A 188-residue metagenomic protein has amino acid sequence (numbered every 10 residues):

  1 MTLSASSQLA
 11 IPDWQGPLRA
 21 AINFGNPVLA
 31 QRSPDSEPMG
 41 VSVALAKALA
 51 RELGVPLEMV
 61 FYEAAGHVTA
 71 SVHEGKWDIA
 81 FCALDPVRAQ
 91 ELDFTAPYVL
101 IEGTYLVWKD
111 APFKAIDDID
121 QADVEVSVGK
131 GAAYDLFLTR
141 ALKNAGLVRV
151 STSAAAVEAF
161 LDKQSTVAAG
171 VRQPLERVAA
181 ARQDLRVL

Functional and structural regions predicted by a protein language model:
T2-A83, R88-Q90, R149: Extracytoplasmic small-molecule ligand-binding "clamshell" domains of the periplasmic binding protein/Venus flytrap
P17-F24, M39, D117-Y134, A145-L147: Short loop->beta-strand "edge-of-pocket" segments that line small-molecule binding or catalytic clefts across diverse
F24, L84-D85, K109, K130-G131 (+1 more regions): Short secondary-structure boundary segments
L49, S71-H73, I119, A159-K163: Hydrophobic residues within well-ordered alpha-helices
G66, A83-E91, F137, L161-L188: A ligand-binding cleft/hinge motif common to bilobed small-molecule-binding domains
K76-W77, V124, S165: Short, high-confidence coil segments that cap the C-terminus of an alpha-helix and link into the following beta-strand
D93-L100, G146-V148, Q183-L188: Short beta-strand->loop
Y98, V107-E125: Flexible hinge/capping segments at coil-to-helix
